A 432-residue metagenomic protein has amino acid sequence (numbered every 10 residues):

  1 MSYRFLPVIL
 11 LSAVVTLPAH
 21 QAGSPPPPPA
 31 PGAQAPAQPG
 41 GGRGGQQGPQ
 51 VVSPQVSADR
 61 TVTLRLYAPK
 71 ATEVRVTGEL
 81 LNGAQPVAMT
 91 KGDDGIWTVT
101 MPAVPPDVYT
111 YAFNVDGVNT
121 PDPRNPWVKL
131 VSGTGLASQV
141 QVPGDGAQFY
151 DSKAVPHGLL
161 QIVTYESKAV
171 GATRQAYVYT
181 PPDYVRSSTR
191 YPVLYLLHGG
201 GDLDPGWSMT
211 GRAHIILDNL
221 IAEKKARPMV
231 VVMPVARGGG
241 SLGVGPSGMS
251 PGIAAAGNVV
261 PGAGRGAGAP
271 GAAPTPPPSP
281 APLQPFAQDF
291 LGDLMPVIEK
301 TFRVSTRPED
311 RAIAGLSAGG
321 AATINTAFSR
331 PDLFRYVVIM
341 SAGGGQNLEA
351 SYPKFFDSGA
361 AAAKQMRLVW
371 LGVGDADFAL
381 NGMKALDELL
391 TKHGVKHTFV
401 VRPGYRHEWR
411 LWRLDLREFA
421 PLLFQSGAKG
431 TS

Functional and structural regions predicted by a protein language model:
M1-F5: Positively charged n-region of N-terminal signal peptides that target proteins for export
L6-P18: Bacterial N-terminal signal peptides
H20-G23, Q38: Boundary of Sec targeting at the N-terminus
P28-G32, A37-Q46, Q50-R75, E79-P86 (+1 more regions): Non-catalytic cap/lid and distal C-terminal segments of serine-dependent acyl enzymes
